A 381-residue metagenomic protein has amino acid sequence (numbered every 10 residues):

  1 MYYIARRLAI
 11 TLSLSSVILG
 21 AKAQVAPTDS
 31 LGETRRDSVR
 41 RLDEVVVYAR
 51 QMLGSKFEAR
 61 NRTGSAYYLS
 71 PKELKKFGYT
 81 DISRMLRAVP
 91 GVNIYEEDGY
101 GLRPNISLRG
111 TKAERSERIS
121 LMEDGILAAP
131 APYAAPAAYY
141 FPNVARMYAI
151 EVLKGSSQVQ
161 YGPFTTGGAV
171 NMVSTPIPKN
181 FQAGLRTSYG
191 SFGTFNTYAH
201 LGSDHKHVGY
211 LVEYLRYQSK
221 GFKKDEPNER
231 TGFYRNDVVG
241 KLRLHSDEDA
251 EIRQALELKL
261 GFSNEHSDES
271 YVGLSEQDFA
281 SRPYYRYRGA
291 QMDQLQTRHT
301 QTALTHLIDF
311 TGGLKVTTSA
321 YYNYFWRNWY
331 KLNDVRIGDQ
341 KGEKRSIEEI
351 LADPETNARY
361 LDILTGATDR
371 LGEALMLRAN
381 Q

Functional and structural regions predicted by a protein language model:
V39-F77, L102-N105: N-terminal periplasmic "start-of-domain" segments of outer-membrane beta-barrel proteins
R50, G155, V173, R186-G190 (+3 more regions): Outer-membrane beta-barrel pore domains and translocons
E58, S83-P130: Extracytoplasmic beta-strand/coil segments of soluble accessory domains associated with Gram-negative outer-membrane
I82-M85, P104-G110, I119-M122, A137-N143 (+3 more regions): N-terminal periplasmic accessory domains that precede and gate Gram-negative outer-membrane beta-barrel machines
A88, S174-Q182, Y214-K224, Q277-Y287 (+1 more regions): Flexible, solvent-exposed coil segments and beta strand-coil junctions, predominantly the extracellular/periplasmic
I126-K154, G240: Short acidic/polar hinge/loop motifs at secondary-structure boundaries that mediate gating or recognition
Q182, Y189-S219, E226-S270, Q294-F310: Transmembrane beta-barrel wall of Gram-negative outer-membrane proteins
R243, I252-T305, N328-Q381: Acidic/polar loop-and-plug regions of large Gram-negative outer-membrane beta-barrel proteins
